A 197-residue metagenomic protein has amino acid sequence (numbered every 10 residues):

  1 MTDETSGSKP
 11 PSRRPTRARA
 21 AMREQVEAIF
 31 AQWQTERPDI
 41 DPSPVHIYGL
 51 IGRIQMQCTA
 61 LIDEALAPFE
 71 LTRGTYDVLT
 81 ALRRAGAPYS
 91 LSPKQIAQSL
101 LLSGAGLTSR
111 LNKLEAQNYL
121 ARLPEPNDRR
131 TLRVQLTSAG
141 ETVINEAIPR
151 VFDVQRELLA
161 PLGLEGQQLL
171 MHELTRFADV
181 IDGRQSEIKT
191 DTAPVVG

Functional and structural regions predicted by a protein language model:
M1-F69: N-terminal leader segment of winged-helix/HTH proteins
D3, M22, E146-G197: Terminal interaction helix/tail motif
I29-W33, A85, V143, R150 (+1 more regions): A short secondary-structure junction motif
A31, T35, A67, Q98 (+2 more regions): Short polybasic/polar patches that bind polyanions
P42, G49-G52, M56, A60-S103 (+2 more regions): N-terminal helix-turn-helix DNA-binding core of bacterial DNA-binding proteins
R110-H172: Charged, amphipathic alpha-helical coiled-coil/dimerization segments
